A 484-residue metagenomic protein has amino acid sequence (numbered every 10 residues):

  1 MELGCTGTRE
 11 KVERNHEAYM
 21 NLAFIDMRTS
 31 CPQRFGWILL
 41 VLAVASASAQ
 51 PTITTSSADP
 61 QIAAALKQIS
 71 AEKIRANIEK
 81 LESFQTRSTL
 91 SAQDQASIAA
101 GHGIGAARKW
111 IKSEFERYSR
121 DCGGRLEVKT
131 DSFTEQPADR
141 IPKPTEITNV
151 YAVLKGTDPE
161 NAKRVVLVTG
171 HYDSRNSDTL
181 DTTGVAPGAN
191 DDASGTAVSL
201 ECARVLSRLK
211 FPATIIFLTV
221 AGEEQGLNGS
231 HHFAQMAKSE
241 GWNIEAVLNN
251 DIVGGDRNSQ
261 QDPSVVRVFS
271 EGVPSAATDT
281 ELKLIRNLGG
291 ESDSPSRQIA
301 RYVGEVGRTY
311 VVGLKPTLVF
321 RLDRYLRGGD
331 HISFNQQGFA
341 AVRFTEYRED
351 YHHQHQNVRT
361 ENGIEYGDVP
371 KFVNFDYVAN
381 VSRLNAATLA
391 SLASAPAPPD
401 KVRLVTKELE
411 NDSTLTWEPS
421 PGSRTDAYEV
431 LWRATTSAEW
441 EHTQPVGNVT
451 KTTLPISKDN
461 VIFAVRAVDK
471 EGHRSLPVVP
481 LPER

Functional and structural regions predicted by a protein language model:
T52, K73-K155: A non-catalytic alpha/beta surface segment that caps or lines the substrate-entry region of metallo-dependent hydrolase
E82, V253-P274, L318-P396: Active-site-adjacent mobile loop/cap segments within catalytic or ligand-binding domains
A152, V168-T169, D173-S174, D178-L227 (+1 more regions): Alpha-helical metal-binding/catalytic segments enriched in His/Glu/Asp
K210, V220-G329, Q337, A341: Metal-dependent peptidase/peptidase-like ectodomains
N411-R424: Conserved aromatic anchor
H442-V449: Short beta-strand segments within Ig-like beta-sandwich modules, predominantly Fibronectin type-III
L454-R474: Beta-strand-rich modules
K470-R484: Extracellular fibronectin type III
